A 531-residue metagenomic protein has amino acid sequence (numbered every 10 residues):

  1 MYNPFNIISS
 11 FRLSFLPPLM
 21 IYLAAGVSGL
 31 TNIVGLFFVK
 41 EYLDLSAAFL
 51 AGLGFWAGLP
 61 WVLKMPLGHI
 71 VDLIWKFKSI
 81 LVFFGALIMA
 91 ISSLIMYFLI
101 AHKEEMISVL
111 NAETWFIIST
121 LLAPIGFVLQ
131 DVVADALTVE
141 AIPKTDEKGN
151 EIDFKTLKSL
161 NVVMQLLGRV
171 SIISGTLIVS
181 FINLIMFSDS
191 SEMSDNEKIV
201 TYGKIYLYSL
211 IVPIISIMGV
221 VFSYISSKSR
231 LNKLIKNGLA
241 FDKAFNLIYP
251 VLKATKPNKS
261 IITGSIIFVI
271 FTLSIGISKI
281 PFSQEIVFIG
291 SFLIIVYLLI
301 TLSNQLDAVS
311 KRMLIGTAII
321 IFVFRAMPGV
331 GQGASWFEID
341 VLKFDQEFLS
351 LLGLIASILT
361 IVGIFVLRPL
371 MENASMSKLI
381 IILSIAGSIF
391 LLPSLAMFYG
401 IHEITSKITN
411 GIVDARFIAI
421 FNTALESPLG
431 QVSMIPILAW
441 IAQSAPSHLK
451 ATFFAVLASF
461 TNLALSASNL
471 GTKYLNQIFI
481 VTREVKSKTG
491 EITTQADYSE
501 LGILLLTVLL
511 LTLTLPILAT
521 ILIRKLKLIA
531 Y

Functional and structural regions predicted by a protein language model:
M1-L13, I100, E105-I107, N111-I117 (+5 more regions): Intracellular loop-helix junctions on the cytosolic face of multi-pass helical membrane proteins
M1-W61, T272-S283, M313-L342, L349 (+2 more regions): Helix-loop boundary and gating motifs at the non-cytosolic
L19, A51, F83, S159-L166 (+5 more regions): Conserved glycine-rich helix-kink/hinge and helix-boundary motifs of the Major Facilitator Superfamily
I21-Y22, F55-W61, W115-M186, V212 (+4 more regions): Substrate-agnostic recognition of the 12-TM MFS/MFS-like secondary transporter fold
V39, V71-W75, E104, I182-S191 (+3 more regions): Interfacial helix-cap and linker-helix signal at transmembrane-aqueous boundaries of multi-pass secondary transporters
W61-F77, F187, V362-I382, N476: Helix-to-loop junctions at the C-terminal end of transmembrane segments in multipass secondary transporters
I80-F84, I205, M376-I382, L504: Juxtamembrane helix-start motifs in multi-pass secondary transporters
F83-L110, I385-I412: C-terminal ends and interior cores of transmembrane alpha-helices in multi-pass membrane transporters/permeases
